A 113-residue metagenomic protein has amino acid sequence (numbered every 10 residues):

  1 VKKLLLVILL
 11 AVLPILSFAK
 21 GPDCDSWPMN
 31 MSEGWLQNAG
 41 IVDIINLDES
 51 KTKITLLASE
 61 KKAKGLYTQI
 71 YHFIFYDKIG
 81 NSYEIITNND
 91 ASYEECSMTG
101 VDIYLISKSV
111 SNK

Functional and structural regions predicted by a protein language model:
V1-L4, Y76: N-terminal secretory/membrane-targeting helices
K3-E49: N-terminal trafficking/processing presequences and adjacent post-cleavage segments of proteins routed to secretion
S32, I44-I45, G80-S92: Hydrophobic transmembrane alpha-helix bundles
I41, K78, V101: Residue-level marker of positions within ordered structural domains that often coincide with functionally constrained
D48-S59: Acidic helix-start/capping segments at beta-turn-to-alpha-helix junctions
A58-N88: Exposed beta-strand-loop-beta-strand "reactive/processing" segments of non-cytosolic proteins
N89-K113: A short, surface-exposed interaction/processing loop segment used at functional sites
